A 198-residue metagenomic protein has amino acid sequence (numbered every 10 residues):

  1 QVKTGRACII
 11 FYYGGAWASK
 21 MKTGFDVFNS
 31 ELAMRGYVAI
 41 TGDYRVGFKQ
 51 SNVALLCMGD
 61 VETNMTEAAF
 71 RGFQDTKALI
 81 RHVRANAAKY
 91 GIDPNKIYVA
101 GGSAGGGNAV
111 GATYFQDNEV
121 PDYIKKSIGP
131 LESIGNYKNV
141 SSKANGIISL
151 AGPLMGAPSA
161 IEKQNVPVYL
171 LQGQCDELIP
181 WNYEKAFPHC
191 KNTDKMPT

Functional and structural regions predicted by a protein language model:
V2-C8, K163-N165: Proline/glycine-enriched tight loop/beta-turn segments at coil->beta junctions that connect or precede beta-strands
G5-N95, G106-N118: Serine-hydrolase catalytic machinery in alpha/beta-hydrolase-like enzymes
A18-K20, A157-P158, L178-I179: Short, solvent-exposed loop/turn elements at domain surfaces
E62, T66, V110, A151-P153 (+2 more regions): C-terminal His-loop and adjacent cap/lid subdomain of alpha/beta-hydrolase
Q74, A78-Q164: Primarily recognizes the serine-hydrolase "nucleophile elbow" in alpha/beta-hydrolase and SGNH/GDSL folds
L170-Q172, D176: Short beta-strand/loop motif that positions the catalytic acidic residue of the alpha/beta-hydrolase fold
E177-P197: Conserved alpha/beta-hydrolase "acid-adjacent" motif
